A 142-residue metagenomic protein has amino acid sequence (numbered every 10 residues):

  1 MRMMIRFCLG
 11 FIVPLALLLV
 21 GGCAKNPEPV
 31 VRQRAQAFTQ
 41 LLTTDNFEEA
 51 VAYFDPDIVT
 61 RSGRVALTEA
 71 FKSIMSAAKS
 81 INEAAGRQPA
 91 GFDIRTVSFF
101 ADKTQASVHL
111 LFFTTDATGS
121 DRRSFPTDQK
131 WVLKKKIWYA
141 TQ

Functional and structural regions predicted by a protein language model:
M1-I5: N-terminal secretory signal peptides that target proteins for export/translocation
G10, L42-F47: Short, compositionally biased low-complexity segments
G10-L19: Bacterial N-terminal signal peptides
G21-T44, A52: Short, low-complexity N-terminal intrinsically disordered segments enriched in polar/charged residues
R32, E48-S107: Short solvent-exposed beta->alpha transition segments
A37-T39, D55-V59, A117: Second-shell loop/turn segments in exported
G86, D93-Q142: Exposed beta-sheet edge and beta->alpha loop/turn motif
